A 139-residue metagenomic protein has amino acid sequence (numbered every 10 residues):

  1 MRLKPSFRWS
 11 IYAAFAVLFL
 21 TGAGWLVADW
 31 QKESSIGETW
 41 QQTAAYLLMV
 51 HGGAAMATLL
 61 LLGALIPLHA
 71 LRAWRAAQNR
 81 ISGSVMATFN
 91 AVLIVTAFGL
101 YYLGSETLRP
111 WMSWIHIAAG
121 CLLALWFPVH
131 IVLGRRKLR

Functional and structural regions predicted by a protein language model:
M1-R139: Membrane-embedded alpha-helical bundles that constitute the cytochrome b-like, heme-associated redox core of multi-pass
